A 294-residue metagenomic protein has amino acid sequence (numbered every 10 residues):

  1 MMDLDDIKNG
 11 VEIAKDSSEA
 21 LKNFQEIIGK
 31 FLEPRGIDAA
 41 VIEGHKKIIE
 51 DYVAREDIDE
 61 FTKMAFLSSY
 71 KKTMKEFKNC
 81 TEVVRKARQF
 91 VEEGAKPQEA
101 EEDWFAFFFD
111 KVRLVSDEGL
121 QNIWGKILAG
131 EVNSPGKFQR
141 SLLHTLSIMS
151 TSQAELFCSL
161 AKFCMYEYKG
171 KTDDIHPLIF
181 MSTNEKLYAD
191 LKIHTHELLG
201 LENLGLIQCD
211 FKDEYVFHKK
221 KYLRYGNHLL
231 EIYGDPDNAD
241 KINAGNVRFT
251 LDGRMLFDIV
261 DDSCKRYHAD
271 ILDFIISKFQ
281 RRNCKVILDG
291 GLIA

Functional and structural regions predicted by a protein language model:
M1-D5, G291-A294: Short acidic DE-rich linear segments
D3-M149: Charged, alpha-helical interface segments at or near domain boundaries
G130-N133, E167, V216-K219: Cytosol-/stroma-facing membrane-proximal "stalk/adaptor" domains immediately downstream of transmembrane anchors
S134-D173: Winged-helix-like regulatory helical subdomains adjacent to P-loop NTPase cores
L160, Y166-T195: Short acidic, hydrophobic short linear motifs in intrinsically disordered regions
K186-E231, D235: Short amphipathic alpha-helical interaction segments
V216-Q280: Short, amphipathic alpha-helical interaction segments positioned at domain boundaries
S277-A294: Extended, compositionally biased alpha-helical segments that mediate assembly or anchoring
